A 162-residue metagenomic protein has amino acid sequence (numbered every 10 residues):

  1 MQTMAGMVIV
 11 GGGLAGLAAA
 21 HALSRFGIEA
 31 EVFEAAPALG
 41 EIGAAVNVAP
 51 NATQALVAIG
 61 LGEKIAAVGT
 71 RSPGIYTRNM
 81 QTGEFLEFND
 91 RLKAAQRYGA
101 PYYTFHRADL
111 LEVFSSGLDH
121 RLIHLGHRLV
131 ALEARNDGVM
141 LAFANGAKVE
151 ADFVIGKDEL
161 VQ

Functional and structural regions predicted by a protein language model:
Q2-M7, S24, A49-Q162: Conserved N-terminal helical subregion
V10-G11: Conserved N-terminal Rossmann-fold NAD(P)-binding element of oxidoreductases
G16-L17: N-terminal Rossmann-fold NAD(P) dinucleotide-binding loop
S24-A44: Glycine-rich FAD pyrophosphate-binding loop
